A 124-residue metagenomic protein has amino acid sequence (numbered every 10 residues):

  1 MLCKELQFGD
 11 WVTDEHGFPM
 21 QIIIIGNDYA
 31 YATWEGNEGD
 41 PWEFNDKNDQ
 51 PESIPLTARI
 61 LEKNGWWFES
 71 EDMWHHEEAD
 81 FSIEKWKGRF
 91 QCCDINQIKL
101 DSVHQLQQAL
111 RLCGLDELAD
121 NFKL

Functional and structural regions predicted by a protein language model:
G17-D28: Short beta-strand-centered aromatic/proline hotspots
A30-G36: SH3/SH3-like beta-barrel fold
G39-W67, V103, Q107-Q108, L112-C113: Intrinsically disordered, low-complexity, charged/polar segments
G65-K87: Amphipathic, interaction-prone secondary-structure segments
F81-D101: Intrinsically disordered, low-complexity regulatory segments enriched in Ser/Thr/Pro and charged residues
I95-L124: Ampiphathic alpha-helical segments that act as solvent-exposed interaction surfaces
